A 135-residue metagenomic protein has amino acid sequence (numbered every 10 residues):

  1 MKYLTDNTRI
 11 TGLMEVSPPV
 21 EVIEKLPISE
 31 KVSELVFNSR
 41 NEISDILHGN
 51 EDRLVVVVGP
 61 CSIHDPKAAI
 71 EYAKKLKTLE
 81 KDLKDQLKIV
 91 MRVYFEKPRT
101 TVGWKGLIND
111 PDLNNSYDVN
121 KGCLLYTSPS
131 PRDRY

Functional and structural regions predicted by a protein language model:
M1-M14: Polybasic, low-complexity association/targeting segments
M14-L47: N- or domain-start disorder-to-order transition segments that initiate the globular core
D52-L54, D85-L87: Short, well-ordered coil/turn segments that N-cap beta-strands
V56-V58, I89-V93: Hydrophobic faces of well-ordered beta-strands that scaffold small-molecule active sites in alpha/beta enzyme cores
S62, V93-R99: Active-site-proximal loop/turn and secondary-structure-junction residues that shape catalytic pockets, frequently
H64-E80, V119-L125: Glycine-rich anion/phosphate-binding loops
V102-K121: A charged helix-plus-loop insertion that forms the helical arch/lid used to bind and gate nucleic-acid substrates
Y126-Y135: Single conserved hydrophobic/aromatic residue that forms the stacking wall/gate of nucleotide- or nucleobase-binding
